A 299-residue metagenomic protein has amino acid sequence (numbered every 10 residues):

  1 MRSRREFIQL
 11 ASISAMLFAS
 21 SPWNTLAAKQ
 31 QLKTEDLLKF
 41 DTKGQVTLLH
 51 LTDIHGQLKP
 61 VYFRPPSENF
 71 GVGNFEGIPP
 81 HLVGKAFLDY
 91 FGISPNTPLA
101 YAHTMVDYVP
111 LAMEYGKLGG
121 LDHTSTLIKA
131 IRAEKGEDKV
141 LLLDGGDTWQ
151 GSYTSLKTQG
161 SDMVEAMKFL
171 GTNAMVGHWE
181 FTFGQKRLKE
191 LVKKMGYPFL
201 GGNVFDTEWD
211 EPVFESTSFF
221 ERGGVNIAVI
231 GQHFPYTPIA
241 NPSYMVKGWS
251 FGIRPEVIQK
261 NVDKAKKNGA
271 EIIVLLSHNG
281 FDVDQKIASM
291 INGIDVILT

Functional and structural regions predicted by a protein language model:
R2-I13, F18-T299: Acidic, metal/ion-coordinating pockets
